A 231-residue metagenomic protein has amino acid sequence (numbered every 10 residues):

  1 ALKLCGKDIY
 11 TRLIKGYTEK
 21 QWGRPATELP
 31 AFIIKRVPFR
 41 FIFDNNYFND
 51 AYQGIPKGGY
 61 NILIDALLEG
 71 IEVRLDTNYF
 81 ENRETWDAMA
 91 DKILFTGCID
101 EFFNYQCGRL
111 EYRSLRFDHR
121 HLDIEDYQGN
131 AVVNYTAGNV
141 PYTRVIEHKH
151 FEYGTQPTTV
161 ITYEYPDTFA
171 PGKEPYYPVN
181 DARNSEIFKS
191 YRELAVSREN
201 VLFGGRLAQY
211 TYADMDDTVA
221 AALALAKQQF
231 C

Functional and structural regions predicted by a protein language model:
A1-K92, F103: Active-site/ligand-binding neighborhood in enzyme catalytic cores
G59-L63, D214-A221: Conserved alpha-helical elements of sugar-nucleotide-dependent glycosyltransferases
A66-L68, E193-V196: Short, conserved catalytic or adaptor-binding loops enriched in Gly and charged residues
D76-N78, H148, G204: Conserved beta-strand termini and adjacent loop/short-helix elements that scaffold enzyme active sites in alpha/beta
F80-L194: Mid-domain catalytic core of redox enzymes that form a hydrophobic substrate pocket/lid adjacent to a catalytic redox
A195-T211, T218-A221: Short FAD-binding loop at a beta-strand-to-alpha-helix junction that anchors the flavin cofactor in diverse
V219-C231: Internal hydrophobic alpha-helix adjacent to the cofactor/substrate pocket in enzyme cavities
